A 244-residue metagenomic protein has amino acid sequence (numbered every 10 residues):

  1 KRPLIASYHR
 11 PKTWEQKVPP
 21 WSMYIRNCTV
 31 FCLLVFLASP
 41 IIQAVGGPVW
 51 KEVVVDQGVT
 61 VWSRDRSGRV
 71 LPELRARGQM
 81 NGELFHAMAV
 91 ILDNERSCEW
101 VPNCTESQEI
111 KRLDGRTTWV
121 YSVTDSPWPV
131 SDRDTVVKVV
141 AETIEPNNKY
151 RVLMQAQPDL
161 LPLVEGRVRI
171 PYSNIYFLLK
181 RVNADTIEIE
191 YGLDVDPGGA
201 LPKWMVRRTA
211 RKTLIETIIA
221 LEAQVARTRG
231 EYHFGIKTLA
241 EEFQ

Functional and structural regions predicted by a protein language model:
R2-S7: Extreme N-terminal basic, low-complexity initiation segments that serve as generic localization/processing leaders
P19-P20, E241: Short hotspots in intrinsically disordered terminal tails
M23-N27: Positively charged n-region of N-terminal signal peptides that target proteins for export
C28-F31, Y191: Short helix-onset patch at the extreme N-terminus, typifying the N->h transition of secretory signal peptides
V30-P40: Bacterial N-terminal signal peptides
I42-Q244: Eukaryotic helix-grip
